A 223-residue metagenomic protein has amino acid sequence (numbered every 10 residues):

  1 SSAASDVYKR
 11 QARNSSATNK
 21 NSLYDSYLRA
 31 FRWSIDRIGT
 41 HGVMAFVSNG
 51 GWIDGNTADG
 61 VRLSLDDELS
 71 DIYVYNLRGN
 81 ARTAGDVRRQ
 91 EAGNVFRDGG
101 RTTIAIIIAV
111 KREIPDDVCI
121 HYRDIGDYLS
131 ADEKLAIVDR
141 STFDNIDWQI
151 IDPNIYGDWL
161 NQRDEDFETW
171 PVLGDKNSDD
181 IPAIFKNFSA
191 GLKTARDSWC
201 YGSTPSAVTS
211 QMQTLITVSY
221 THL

Functional and structural regions predicted by a protein language model:
A3-Q11, T221-H222: Conserved small/polar residues in nucleotide/adenosyl-binding loops
S5, Y27, A58-R62: Amphipathic alpha-helical segments in well-structured domains
R10-I35: Glycine-rich S-adenosyl-L-methionine
A17, W33-L223: Sequence-level detector for compositionally biased, low-complexity segments
